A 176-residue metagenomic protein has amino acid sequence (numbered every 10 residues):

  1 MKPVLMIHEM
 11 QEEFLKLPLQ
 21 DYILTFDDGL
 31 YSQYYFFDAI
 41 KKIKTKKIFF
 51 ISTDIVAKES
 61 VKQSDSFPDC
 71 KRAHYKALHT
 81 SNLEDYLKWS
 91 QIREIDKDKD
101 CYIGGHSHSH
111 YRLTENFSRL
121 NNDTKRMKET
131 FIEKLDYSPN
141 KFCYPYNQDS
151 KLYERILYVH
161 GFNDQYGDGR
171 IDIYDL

Functional and structural regions predicted by a protein language model:
M1-F26, L30-Y35, K42-I43, E115-L176: C-terminal active-site subregion of NodB/CE4 polysaccharide deacetylases
L5, I43-D149: Metal-dependent polysaccharide deacetylase catalytic core of the NodB/CE4 family, i.e., the active-site-bearing domain
F36-D38, Q63: "Short basic amphipathic alpha-helical interaction patches in structured regions
